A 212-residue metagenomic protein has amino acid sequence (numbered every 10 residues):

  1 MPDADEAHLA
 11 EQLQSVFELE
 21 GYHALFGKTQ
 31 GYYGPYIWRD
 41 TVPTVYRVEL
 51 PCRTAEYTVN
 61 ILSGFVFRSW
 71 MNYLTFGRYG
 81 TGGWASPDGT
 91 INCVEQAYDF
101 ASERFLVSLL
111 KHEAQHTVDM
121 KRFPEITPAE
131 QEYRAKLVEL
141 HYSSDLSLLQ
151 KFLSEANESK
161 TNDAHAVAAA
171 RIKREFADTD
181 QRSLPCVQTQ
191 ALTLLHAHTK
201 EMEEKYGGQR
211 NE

Functional and structural regions predicted by a protein language model:
P2-N92, D99: Auxiliary, metal-adjacent structural segments of Zn-dependent hydrolase domains
H8, L109, E130, R134-L137 (+1 more regions): Extracytoplasmic/secreted proteins, especially bacterial periplasmic and envelope-associated proteins
E18, D119, L140-S144: Sec-exported extracytoplasmic/periplasmic mature domains
H23-K28, E125, L148-S154: Surface-exposed patches in mature extracellular/periplasmic domains of secreted proteins
I91-L109, E125-I126: Short pre-active-site segment immediately N-terminal to the catalytic Zn-binding motif
E103, M120-E139: Post-HEXXH active-site segment of zinc metalloproteases
V107-K121: Active-site recognition of the HExxH zinc-binding catalytic motif
L140, S144-E212: Long, well-structured alpha-helical subdomains associated with metal-dependent extracellular/ecto-lumenal hydrolases
